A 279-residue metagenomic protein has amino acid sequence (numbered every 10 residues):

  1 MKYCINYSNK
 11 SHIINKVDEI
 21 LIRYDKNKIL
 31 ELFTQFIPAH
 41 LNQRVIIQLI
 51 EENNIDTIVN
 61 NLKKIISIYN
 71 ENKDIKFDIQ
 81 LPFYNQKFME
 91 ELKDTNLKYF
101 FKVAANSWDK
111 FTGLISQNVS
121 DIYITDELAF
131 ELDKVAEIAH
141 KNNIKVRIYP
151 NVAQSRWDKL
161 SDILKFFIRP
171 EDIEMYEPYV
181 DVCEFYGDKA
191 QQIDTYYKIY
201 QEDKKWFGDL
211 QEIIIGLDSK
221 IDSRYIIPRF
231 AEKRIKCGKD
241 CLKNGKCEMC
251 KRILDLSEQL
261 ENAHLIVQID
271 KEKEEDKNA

Functional and structural regions predicted by a protein language model:
M1-G113, Q117-A279: Active-site pocket-lining/capping segments in soluble small-molecule metabolic enzymes
